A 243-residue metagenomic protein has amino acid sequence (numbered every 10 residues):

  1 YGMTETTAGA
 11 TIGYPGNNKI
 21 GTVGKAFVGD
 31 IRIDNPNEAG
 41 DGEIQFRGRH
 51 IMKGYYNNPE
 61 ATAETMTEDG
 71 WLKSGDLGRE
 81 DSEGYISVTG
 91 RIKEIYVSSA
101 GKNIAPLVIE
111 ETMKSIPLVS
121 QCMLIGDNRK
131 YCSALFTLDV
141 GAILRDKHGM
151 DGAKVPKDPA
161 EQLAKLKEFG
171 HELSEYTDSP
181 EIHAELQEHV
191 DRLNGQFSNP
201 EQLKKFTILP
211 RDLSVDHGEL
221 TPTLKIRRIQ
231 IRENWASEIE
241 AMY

Functional and structural regions predicted by a protein language model:
Y1-K19, D30-R32, S120: Gly/Ser/Thr-rich phosphate-binding loop
Y1-T6, R49, Y55-Y56, A134: Adenylate-forming
A26, D34, E38-S98: Conserved ATP-binding/catalytic segment of the ANL
I31, G84, M113, A134: Residue-level signal for inorganic ion chemistry
D34, L77, I116-A142: C-terminal boundary motif of the adenylate-forming
I51, Y85-K114, I143-P180, N199-E201 (+2 more regions): Adenylate-forming
D69, I116, F197: Acidic-histidine catalytic/liganding microenvironments
Q121-M123, K130, H189-Y243: Conserved C-terminal "lid"/linker of ANL adenylate-forming enzymes
